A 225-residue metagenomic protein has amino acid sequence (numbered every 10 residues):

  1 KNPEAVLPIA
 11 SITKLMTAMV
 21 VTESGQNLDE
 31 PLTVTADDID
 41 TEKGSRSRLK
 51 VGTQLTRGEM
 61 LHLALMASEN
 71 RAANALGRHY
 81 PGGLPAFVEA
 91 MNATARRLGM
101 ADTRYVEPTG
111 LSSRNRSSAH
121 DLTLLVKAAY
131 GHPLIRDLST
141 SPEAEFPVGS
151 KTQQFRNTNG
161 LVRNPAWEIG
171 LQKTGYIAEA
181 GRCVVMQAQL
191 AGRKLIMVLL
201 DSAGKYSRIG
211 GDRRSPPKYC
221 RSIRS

Functional and structural regions predicted by a protein language model:
K1-H120, L124-P133: Active-site-adjacent loops and short helices of periplasmic peptidoglycan-processing enzymes
G58, G82-S225: Penicillin-recognizing serine hydrolase domain
